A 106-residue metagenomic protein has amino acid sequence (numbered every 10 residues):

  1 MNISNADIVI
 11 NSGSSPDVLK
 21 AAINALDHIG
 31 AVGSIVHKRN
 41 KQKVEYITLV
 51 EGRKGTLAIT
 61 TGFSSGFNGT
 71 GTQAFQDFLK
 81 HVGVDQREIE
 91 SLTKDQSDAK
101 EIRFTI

Functional and structural regions predicted by a protein language model:
I3-I23: Negatively charged, low-complexity tracts enriched in Asp/Glu with abundant Ser/Thr
N5-D7, L26, V32, T56 (+1 more regions): Low-complexity, intrinsically disordered short peptide segments enriched in small/polar/basic residues
D7-V9, V36, R103: Ser/Thr- (and often Asn-) enriched beta-sheet segments in non-cytosolic proteins
P16-L19, T72-F75, D85-Q86: Short amphipathic alpha-helical segments that mediate assembly, nucleic-acid/protein binding, or membrane association
A21-R53: Amphipathic, interaction-prone secondary-structure segments
V44, L57-I59, N68, R87-E90: Long amphipathic alpha-helical segments
G52-D77: Acidic, low-complexity, intrinsically disordered interaction modules
Q76-I106: Mixed-charge, Lys/Arg-enriched low-complexity segments
